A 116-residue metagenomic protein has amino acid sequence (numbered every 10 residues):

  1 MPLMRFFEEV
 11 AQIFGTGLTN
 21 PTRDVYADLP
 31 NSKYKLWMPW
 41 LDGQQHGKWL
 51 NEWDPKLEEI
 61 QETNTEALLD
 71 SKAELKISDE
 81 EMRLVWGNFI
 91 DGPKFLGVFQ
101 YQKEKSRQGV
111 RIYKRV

Functional and structural regions predicted by a protein language model:
P2-G92: Acidic, glycine-rich low-complexity segments with interspersed aromatic residues
F89-V116: Compact mixed alphabeta submodule
